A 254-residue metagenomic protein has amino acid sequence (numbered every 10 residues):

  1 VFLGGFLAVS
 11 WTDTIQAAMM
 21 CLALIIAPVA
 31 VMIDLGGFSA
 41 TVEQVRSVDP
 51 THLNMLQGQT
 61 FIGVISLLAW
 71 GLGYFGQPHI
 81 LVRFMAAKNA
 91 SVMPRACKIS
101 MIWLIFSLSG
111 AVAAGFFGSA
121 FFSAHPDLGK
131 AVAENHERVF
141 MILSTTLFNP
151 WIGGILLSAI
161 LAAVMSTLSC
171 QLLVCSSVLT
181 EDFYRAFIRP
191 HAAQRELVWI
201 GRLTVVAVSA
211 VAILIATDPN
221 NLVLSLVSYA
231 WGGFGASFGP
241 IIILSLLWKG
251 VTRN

Functional and structural regions predicted by a protein language model:
V1-N254: Membrane-embedded helix-loop-helix hairpins and adjacent transmembrane boundary segments in multi-pass transporters
